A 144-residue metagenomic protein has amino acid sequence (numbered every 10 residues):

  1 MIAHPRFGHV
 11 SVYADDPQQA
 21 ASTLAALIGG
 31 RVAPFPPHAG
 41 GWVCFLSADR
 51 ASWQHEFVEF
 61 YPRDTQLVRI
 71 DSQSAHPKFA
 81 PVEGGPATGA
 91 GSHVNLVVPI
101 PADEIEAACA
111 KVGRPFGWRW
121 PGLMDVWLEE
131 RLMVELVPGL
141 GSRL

Functional and structural regions predicted by a protein language model:
I2-H4, V12-T65, A107-G117, P121 (+1 more regions): Core segments of cupin and vicinal oxygen chelate
F7-D15, F45-S47, I70-I105, M124-W127: Vicinal oxygen chelate
V12, F60, L96, L136-P138: Conserved beta-strand positions
D16, D64, V98-I100, E130 (+1 more regions): Non-catalytic surface loops within mature trypsin-like serine protease
W53, D103-E104, M133-V134: Short, surface-exposed beta-strand/loop "edge" segments at domain boundaries and coil↔beta transitions
F60-Q66, P138-R143: A short, sequence-level motif marking secondary-structure junctions
L123, L128-L144: Acidic, proline/glycine-rich low-complexity IDRs
